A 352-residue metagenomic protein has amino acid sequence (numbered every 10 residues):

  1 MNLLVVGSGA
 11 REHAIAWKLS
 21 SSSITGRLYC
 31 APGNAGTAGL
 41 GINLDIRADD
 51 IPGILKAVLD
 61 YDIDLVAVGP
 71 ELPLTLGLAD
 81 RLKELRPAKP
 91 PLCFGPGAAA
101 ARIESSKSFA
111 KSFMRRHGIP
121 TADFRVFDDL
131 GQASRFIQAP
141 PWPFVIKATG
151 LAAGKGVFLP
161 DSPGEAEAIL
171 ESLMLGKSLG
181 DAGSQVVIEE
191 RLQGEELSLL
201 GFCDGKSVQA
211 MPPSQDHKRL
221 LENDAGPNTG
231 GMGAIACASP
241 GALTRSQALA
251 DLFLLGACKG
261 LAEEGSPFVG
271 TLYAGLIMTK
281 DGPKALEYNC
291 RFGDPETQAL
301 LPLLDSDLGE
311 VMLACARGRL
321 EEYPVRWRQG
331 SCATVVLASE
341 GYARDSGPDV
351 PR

Functional and structural regions predicted by a protein language model:
M1-P96: ATP-binding N-terminal substructure of ATP-dependent carboxylate-amine bond-forming enzymes
L4-V5, N223, K280, G330 (+1 more regions): ATP-dependent carboxylate/acyl-activation modules
V5, C30-A31, A67-V68, C93-P96 (+6 more regions): General beta-strand structural signal in soluble alpha/beta enzymes
A88-G156: A conserved helix-loop-beta module that forms one wall/lid of the active-site cleft in ATP-utilizing catalytic domains
G156-L300: Internal nucleotide-binding/catalytic subdomain
A250-L272, N289-R352: Active-site "cap" helix and flanking loop/linker of ATP-utilizing ligase/carboxylase catalytic domains
